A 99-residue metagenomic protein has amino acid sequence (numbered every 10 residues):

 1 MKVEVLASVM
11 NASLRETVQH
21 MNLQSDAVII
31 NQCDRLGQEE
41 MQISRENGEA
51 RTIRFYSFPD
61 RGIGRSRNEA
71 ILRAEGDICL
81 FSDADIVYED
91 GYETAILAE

Functional and structural regions predicted by a protein language model:
K2-L6, S25-I30, T52-R54: Hydrophobic beta-strand segments of well-ordered beta-sheets in folded domains
V3-Q24, G37-E40: Short, well-formed alpha-helical segments that are part of the catalytic scaffolds of diverse glycosyltransferases
V9, E46-N47, F55: Anionic, Ser/Thr-rich low-complexity intrinsically disordered regions
M10-A12, I29-Q42, I86-V87: A conserved acidic beta->alpha catalytic loop
F58-A74: Glycine-rich, basic loop-to-helix element that forms the pyrophosphate-binding segment of sugar-nucleotide handling
G64, S82, I96: Core nucleotidyl-transferase/polymerase catalytic module
C79: Short aromatic/hydrophobic "clamp" motif used to bind/position activated sugar donors
I86-E99: Acidic donor-binding/catalytic loop of UDP-sugar-dependent glycosyltransferases, especially processive GT2
